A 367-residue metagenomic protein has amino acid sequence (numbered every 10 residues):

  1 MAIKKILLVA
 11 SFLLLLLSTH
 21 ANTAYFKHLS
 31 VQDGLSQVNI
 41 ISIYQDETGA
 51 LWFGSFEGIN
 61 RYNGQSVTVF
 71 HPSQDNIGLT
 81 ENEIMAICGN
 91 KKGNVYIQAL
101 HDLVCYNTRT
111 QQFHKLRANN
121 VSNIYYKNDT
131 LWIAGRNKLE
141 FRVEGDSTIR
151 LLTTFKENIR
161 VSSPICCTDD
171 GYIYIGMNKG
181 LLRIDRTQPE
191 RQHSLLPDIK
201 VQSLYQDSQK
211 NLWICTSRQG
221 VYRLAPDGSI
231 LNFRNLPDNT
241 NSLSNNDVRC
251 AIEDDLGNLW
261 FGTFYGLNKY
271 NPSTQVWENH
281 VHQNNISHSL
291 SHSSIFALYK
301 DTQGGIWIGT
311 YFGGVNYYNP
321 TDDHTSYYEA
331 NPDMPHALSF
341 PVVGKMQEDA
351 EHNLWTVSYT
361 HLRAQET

Functional and structural regions predicted by a protein language model:
A2-R363: Carboxylate-rich, polar loop motifs that coordinate divalent cations or form catalytic acidic clusters
